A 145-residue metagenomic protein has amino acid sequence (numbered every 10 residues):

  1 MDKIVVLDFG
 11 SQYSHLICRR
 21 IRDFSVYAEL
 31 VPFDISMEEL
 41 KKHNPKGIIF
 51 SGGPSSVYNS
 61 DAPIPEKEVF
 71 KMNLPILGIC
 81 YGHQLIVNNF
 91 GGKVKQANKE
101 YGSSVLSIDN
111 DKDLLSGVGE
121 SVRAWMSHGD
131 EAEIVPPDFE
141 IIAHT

Functional and structural regions predicted by a protein language model:
K3-F24: Short, charged N-terminal beta->alpha structural module
I4, A28, I76: Hydrophobic anchor at the start of a short beta-strand that flanks the dinucleotide cofactor-binding loop
L7-F9, F33, Y81: Cofactor-binding loop segments of dinucleotide-utilizing enzymes, especially the Rossmann-like FAD- and NAD(P)+-binding
Q12, S36, Q84: Conserved Rossmann-like nucleotide-cofactor binding loop
R19-S25, K41-G117, S121-R123, G129 (+1 more regions): Cysteine-nucleophile active-site neighborhood
S25-E39: A short, well-structured beta->alpha microelement
D138-T145: Short, Gly/Ser/Thr-enriched beta-strand-loop segments that form substrate-interacting elements of hydrolase/peptidase
